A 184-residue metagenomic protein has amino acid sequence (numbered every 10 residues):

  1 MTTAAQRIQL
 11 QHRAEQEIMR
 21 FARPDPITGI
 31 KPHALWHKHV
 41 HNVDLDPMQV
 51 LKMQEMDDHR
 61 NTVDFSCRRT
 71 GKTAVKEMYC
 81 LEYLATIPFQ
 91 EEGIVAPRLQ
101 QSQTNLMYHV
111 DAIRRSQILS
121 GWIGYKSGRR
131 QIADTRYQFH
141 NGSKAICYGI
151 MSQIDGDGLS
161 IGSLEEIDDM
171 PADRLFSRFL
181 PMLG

Functional and structural regions predicted by a protein language model:
T2-G184: Phosphate/NTP-binding elements of NTP-utilizing enzymes
